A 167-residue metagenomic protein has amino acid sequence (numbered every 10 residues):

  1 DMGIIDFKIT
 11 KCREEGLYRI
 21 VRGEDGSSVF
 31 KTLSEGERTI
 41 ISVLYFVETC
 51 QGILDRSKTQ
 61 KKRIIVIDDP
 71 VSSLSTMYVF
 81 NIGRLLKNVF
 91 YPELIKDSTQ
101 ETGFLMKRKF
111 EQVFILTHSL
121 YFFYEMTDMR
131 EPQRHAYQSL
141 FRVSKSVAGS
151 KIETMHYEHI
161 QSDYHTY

Functional and structural regions predicted by a protein language model:
D1-V21, T32, Q51-K62: Extended, charged coiled-coil "arm/hinge" scaffolds of SMC/Rad50-like chromosome-maintenance ATPases and other large
I5-F7, T39, R63-I64, E111-F114 (+1 more regions): Beta-sheet entry/capping signal
L17-V47, P70-M77: Conserved ABC ATPase signature
E35-R63, L85: GG-anchored amphipathic helix commonly corresponding to the ABC/SMC/Rad50 NBD signature/C-loop
G52-L54, K58, L74-F80, M126: Conserved ATPase-coupling elements of RecA-like P-loop NTPase cores
R63-V66, P70, Y78, S119-F122: Helical "lid/switch" subdomain of P-loop NTPase nucleotide-binding domains
N81-Y167: C-terminal lobe/lid and adjacent interdomain/linker elements of RecA-like ASCE P-loop ATPase modules
